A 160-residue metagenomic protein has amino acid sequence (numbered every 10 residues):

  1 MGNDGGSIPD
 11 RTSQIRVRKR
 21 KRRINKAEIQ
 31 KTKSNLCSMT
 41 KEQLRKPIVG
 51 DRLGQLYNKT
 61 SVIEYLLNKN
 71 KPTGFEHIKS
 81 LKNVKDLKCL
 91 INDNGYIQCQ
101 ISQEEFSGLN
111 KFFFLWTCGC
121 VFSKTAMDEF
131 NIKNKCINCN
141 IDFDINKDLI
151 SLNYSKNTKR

Functional and structural regions predicted by a protein language model:
M1-R160: Replace "small metal-dependent catalytic modules" with "small catalytic or cofactor-binding modules
